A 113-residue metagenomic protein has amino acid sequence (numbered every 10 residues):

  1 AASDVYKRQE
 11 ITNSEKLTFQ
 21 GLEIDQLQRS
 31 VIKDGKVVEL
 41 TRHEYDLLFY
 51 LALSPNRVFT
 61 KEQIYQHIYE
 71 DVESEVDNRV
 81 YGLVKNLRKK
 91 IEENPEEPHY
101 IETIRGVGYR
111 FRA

Functional and structural regions predicted by a protein language model:
A1-T18: Basic, amphipathic DNA-recognition helix from helix-turn-helix-like DNA-binding domains
Y6, Y45, Y109-F111: Conserved hydrophobic/aromatic "anchor" residues that stabilize well-ordered secondary structure elements
E15-S30: Short boundary/linker motifs that mark transitions into or out of structured domains
I24-Q26, K33, F111-A113: Conserved hydrophobic "DFG−1" position in protein kinase catalytic cores
S30, G35-Y100, R105-V107: Positively charged, aromatic-enriched patches within helix-turn-helix-type DNA-binding elements, predominantly
